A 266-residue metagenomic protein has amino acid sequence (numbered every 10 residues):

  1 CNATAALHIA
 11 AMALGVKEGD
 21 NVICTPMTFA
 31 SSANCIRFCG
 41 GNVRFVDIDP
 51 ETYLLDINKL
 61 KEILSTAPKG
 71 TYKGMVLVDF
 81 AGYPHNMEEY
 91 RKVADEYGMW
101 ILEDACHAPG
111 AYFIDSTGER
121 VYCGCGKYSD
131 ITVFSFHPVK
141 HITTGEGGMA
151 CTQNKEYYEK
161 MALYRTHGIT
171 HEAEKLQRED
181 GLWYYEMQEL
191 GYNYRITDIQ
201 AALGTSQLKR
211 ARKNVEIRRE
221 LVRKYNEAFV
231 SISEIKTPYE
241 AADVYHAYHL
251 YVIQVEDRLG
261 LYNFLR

Functional and structural regions predicted by a protein language model:
C1-N21, C35-C39, F45-D47, S116: Phosphate-binding glycine-rich loop
M12, N34, F38, E62 (+2 more regions): Short, well-ordered alpha-helices that flank and scaffold nucleotide-derived cofactor binding pockets
E18-N21, T71, E159-K160: Short acidic capping loops at alpha-helix termini that bridge into adjacent secondary structure
D20, P26-T28, D47-D49, A105 (+1 more regions): Nucleotide-sugar donor-binding loop of glycosyltransferases
I23, R44, I101-L102, V133 (+1 more regions): Structural detector of well-ordered beta-strand residues that form the stable sheet scaffold of enzyme domains
I48, P138, T166: Short, conserved catalytic or interaction motifs in soluble domains
E51-T144, M149-Y157: Active-site phosphate-binding strand-loop segment of PLP-dependent enzymes
N58, G74-V78, Y83-Y90, E96 (+3 more regions): PLP-dependent aminotransferase class I/II
